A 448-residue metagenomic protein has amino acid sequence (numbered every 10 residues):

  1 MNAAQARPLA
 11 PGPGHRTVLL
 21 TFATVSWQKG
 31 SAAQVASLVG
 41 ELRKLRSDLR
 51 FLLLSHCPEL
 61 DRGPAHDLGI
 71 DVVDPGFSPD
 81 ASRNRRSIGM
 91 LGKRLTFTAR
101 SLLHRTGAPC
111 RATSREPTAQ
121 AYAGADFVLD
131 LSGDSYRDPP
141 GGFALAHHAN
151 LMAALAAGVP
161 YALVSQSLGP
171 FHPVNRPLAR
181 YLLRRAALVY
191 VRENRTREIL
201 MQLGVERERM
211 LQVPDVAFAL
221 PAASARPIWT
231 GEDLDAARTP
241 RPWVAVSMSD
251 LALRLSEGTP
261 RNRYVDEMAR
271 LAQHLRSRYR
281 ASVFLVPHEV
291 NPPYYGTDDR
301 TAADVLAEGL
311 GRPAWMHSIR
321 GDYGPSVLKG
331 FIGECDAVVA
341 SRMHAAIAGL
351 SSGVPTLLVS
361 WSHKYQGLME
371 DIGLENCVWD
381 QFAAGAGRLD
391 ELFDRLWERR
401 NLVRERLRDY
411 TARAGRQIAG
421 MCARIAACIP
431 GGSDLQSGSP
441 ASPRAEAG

Functional and structural regions predicted by a protein language model:
M1-G448: Active-site anion-handling motifs in enzyme catalytic cores
